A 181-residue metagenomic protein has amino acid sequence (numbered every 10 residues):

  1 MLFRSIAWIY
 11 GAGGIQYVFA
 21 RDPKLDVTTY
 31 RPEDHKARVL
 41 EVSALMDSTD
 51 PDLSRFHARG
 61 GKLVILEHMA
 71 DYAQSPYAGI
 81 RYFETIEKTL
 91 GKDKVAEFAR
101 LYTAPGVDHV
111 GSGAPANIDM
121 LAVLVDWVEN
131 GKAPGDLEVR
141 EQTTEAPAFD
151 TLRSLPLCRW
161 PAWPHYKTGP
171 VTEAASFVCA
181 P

Functional and structural regions predicted by a protein language model:
M1-P181: C-terminal His-loop and adjacent cap/lid subdomain of alpha/beta-hydrolase
